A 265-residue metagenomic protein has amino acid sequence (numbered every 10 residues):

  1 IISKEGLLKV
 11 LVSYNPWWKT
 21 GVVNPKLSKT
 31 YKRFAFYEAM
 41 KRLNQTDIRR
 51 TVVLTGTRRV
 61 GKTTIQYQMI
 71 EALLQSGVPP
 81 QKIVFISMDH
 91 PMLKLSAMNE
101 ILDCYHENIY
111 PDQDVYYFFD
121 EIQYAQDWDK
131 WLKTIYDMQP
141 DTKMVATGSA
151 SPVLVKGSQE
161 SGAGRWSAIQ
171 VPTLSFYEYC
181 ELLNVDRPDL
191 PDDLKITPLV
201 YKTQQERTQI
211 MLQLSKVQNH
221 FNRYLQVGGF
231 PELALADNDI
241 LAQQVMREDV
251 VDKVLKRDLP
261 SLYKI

Functional and structural regions predicted by a protein language model:
I1-R49: A short, basic N-terminal segment
I2-V22, D186-I265: Interdomain hinge/linker elements that couple catalytic modules in large macromolecular machines
L54: Hydrophobic anchor at the beta1->P-loop junction of P-loop NTPases
K62: Conserved lysine of the Walker
I65, M69: Hydrophobic positions on the alpha1 helix immediately C-terminal to the Walker A/P-loop
V84-Q113: Short glycine-rich substrate-engagement loop in P-loop NTPases that contacts/grips substrate
K143-S149, Q170, Y179: Structural recognition of the conserved hydrophobic beta-strand(s) that form the central parallel beta-sheet of P-loop
P152-A168, C180-V185: Short regulatory helix/loop adjacent to the ATP-binding pocket of P-loop NTPases
